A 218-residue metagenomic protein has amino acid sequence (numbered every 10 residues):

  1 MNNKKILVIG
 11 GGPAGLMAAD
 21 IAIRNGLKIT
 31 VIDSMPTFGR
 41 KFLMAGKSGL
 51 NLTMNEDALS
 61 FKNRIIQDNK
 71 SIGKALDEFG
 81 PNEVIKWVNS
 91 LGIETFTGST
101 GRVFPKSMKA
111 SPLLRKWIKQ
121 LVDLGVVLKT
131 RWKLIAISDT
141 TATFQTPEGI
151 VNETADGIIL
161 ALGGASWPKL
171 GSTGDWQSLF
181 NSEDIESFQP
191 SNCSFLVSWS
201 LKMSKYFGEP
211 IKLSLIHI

Functional and structural regions predicted by a protein language model:
I6, L27-I29, T95, I158 (+1 more regions): Hydrophobic anchor at the start of a short beta-strand that flanks the dinucleotide cofactor-binding loop
I6-V31: N-terminal Rossmann-like FAD-binding beta1-loop-alpha1 element of flavoenzymes
I9, M44, L160-A161: Redox-cofactor binding/interface segments in oxidoreductases and associated redox assembly factors
R24-A45: Glycine-rich FAD pyrophosphate-binding loop
G49-T97: Glycine-rich active-site loop/strand segments that organize a redox cofactor
G73-G80, T100-I118, W167-G171: Short beta-strand to alpha-helix junction loop
V88, W117, F180: Residue-level signal for inorganic ion chemistry
Q120, L124-I216: Predominantly flavin-linked oxidoreductase catalytic cores and closely associated redox partners
